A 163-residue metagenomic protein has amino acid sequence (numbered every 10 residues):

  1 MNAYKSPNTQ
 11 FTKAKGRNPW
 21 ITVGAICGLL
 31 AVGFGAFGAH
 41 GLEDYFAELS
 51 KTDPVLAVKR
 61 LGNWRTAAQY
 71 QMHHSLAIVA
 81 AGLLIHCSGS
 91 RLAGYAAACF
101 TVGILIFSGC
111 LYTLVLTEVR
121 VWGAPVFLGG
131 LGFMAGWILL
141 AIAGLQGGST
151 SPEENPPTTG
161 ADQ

Functional and structural regions predicted by a protein language model:
N2-Q163: Polytopic transmembrane helical bundles with strong interfacial aromatic enrichment
